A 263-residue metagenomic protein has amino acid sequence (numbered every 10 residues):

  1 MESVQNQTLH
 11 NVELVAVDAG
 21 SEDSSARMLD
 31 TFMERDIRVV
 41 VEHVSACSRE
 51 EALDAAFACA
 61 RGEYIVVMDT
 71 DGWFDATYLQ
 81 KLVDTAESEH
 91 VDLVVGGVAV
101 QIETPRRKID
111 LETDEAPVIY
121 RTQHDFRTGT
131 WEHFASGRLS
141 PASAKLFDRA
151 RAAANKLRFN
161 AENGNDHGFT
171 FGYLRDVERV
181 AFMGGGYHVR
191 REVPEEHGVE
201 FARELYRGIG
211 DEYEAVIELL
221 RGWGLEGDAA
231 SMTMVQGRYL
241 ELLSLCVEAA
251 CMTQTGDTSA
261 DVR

Functional and structural regions predicted by a protein language model:
E2-N11: Short, acidic, metal-binding catalytic loop of nucleotide-sugar glycosyltransferases
D18-M28, A46: A conserved acidic beta->alpha catalytic loop
S21, G72, S88-V91, C251-R263: Membrane-interface aromatic/basic loop that binds lipid-linked glycans or pyrophosphate carriers, typified by
T31-D36: Short, conserved SAM-binding/catalytic segment of Class I S-adenosyl-L-methionine-dependent methyltransferases
V44-A60: Glycine-rich, basic loop-to-helix element that forms the pyrophosphate-binding segment of sugar-nucleotide handling
I65: Short aromatic/hydrophobic "clamp" motif used to bind/position activated sugar donors
G72-G164, G168-G184, H188-E204: Donor-binding/catalytic cores of nucleotide-activated saccharide and glycerol-phosphate transferases/polymerases
G186-R263: C-terminal subregions of glycosyltransferases and related glycan-biosynthesis enzymes
